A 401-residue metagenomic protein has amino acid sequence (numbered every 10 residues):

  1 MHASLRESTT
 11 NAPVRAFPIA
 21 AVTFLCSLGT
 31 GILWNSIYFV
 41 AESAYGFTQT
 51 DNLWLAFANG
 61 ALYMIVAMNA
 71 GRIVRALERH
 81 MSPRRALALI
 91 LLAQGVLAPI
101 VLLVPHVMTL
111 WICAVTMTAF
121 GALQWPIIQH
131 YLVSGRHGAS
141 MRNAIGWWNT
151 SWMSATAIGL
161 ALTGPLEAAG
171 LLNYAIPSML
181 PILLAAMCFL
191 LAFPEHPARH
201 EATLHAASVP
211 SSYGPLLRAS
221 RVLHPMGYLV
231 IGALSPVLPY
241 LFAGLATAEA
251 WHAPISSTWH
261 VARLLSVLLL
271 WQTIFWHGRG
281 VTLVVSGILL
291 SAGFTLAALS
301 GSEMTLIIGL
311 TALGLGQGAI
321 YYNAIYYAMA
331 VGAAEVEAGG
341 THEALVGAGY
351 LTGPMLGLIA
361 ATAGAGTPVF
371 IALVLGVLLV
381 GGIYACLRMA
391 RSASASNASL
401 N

Functional and structural regions predicted by a protein language model:
T10-G60, L217-L223, I231-L245, H252: Helix-loop boundary and gating motifs at the non-cytosolic
F24, T109-L123, P225, T305-A319: Hydrophobic core of transmembrane alpha-helices in multi-pass small-molecule transporters, especially MFS/SLC-type
V66-M81, E167, S266-R279, A361: Helix-to-loop junctions at the C-terminal end of transmembrane segments in multipass secondary transporters
R85-P99, V281-T295: Structural signature of the two symmetry-related core transmembrane helices
M117-T150: Cytoplasmic helix-loop-helix junction between adjacent transmembrane helices in 12-TM secondary transporters
L123-R136, G318-A333: Intracellular juxtamembrane helix-capping segments at the cytosolic ends of symmetry-related transmembrane helices
Y174-L190, F370-C386: Symmetry-related core transmembrane helices of the 12-TM Major Facilitator Superfamily/SLC fold
V336-A363: A late C-terminal transmembrane helix in Major Facilitator Superfamily
